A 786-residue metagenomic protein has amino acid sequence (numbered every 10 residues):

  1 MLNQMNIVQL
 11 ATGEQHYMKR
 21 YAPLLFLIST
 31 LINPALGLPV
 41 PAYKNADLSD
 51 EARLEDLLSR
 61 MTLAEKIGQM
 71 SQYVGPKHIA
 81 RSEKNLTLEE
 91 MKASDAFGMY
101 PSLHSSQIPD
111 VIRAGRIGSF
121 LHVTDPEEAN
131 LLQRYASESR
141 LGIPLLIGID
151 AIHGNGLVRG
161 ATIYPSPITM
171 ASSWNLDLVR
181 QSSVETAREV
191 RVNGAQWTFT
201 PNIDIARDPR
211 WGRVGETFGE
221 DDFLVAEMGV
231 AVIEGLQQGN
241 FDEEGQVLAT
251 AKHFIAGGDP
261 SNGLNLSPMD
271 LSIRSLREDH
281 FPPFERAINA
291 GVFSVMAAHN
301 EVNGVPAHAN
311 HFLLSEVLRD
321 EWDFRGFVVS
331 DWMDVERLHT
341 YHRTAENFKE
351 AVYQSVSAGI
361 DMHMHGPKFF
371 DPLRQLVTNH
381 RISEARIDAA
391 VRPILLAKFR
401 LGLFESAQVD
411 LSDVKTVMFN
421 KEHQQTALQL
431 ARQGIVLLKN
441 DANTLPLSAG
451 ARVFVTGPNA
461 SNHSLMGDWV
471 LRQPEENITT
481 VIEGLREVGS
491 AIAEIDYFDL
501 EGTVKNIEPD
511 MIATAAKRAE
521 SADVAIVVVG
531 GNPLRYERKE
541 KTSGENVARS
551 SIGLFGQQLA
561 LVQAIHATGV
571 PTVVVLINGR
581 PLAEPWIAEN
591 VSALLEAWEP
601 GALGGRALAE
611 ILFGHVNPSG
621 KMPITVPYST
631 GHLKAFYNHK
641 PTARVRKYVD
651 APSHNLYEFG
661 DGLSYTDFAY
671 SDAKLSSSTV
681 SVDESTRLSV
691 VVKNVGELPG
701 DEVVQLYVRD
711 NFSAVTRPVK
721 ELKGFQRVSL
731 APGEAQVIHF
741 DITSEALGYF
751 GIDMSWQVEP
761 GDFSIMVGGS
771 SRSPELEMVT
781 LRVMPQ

Functional and structural regions predicted by a protein language model:
L2-Y17: Short, Lys/Arg-enriched N-terminal segments with co-localized hydrophobic residues within the first ~10-30 amino acids
V8-Q9, K19, I32, R116: Short, intrinsically disordered, low-complexity terminal segments
L25-N33: Bacterial N-terminal signal peptides
G37-G748, P760-S773: Glycoside hydrolase catalytic-domain context in secreted enzymes
G751-D753: Flexible, membrane-facing loop/turn or short amphipathic-helix motifs that contact lipid bilayers or gate lipid-binding
W756-V758: Surface-exposed, short loops/turns at beta-strand junctions within beta-sandwich domains
P774-Q786: Short beta-strand elements
